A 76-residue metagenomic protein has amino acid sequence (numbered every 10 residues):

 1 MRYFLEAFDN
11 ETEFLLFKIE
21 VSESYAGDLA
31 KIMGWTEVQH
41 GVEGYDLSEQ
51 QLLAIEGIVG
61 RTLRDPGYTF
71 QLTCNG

Functional and structural regions predicted by a protein language model:
Y3-F8: A short beta-strand micro-motif
L15-Q39: Short, flexible N-terminal segments of the mature chain
K31-G76: Acidic, low-complexity intrinsically disordered segments
